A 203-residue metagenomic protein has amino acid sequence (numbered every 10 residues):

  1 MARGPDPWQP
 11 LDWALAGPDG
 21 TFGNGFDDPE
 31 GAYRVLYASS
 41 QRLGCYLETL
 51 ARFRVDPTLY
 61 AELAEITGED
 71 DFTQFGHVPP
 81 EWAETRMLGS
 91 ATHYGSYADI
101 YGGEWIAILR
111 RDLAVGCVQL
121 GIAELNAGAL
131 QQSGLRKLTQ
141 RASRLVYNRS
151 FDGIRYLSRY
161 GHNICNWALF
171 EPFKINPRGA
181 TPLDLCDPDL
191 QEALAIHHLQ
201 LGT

Functional and structural regions predicted by a protein language model:
M1-G25, T58-T203: Active-site and NAD+-binding cores of ADP-ribose-processing enzymes
G23-Y60: Extended catalytic/binding region for NAD+/ADP-ribose chemistry, centered on the ART fold
